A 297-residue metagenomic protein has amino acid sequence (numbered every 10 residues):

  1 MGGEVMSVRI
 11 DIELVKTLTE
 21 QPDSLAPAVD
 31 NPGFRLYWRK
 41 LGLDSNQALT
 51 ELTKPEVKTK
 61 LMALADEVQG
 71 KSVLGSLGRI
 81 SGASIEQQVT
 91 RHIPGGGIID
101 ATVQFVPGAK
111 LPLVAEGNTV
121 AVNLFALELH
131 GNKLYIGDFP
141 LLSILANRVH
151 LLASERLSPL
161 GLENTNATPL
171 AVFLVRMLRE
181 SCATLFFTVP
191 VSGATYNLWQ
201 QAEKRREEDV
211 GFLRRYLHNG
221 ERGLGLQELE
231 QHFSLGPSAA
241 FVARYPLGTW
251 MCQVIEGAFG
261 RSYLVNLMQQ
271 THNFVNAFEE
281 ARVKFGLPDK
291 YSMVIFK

Functional and structural regions predicted by a protein language model:
M1-T59: N-terminal low-structure segments adjacent to metalloprotease catalytic domains across cellular compartments
G3-P22, A26-V29, R156-N219, K284-V294: Post-HExxH zinc-binding segment in Zn-dependent metallohydrolases
A65-A121, F139: Auxiliary, metal-adjacent structural segments of Zn-dependent hydrolase domains
Q69-R79, V89, N132-Y135, T168-F173 (+1 more regions): Second-shell loop/turn segments in exported
V89, G96-F105, A194-Q200, Y263-Q270: Surface-exposed patches in mature extracellular/periplasmic domains of secreted proteins
P112-H150: Hydrophobic alpha-helical segments and helix pairs
G137-L160, E180-T184: Active-site recognition of the HExxH zinc-binding catalytic motif
L198-K297: Pan-zinc metallopeptidase signature
